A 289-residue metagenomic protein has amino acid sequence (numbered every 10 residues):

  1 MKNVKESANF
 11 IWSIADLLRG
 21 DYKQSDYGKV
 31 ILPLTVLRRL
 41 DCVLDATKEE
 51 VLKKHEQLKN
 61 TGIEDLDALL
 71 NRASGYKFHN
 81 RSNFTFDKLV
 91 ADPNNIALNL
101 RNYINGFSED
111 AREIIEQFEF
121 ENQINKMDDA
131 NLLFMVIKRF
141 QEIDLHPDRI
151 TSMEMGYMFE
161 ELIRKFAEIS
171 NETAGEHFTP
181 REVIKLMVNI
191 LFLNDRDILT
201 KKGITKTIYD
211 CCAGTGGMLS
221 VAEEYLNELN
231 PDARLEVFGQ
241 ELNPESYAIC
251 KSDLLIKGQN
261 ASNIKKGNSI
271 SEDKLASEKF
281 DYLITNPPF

Functional and structural regions predicted by a protein language model:
M1-R196, N263-K274: Non-catalytic, mostly N-terminal accessory regions of nucleic-acid modification and defense proteins
K2-K5, I284-F289: Basic, low-complexity intrinsically disordered segments
L162, F166, L226, P287-F289: Short, small-residue-rich loop/turn micro-motifs
A174-T285: Conserved S-adenosyl-L-methionine
